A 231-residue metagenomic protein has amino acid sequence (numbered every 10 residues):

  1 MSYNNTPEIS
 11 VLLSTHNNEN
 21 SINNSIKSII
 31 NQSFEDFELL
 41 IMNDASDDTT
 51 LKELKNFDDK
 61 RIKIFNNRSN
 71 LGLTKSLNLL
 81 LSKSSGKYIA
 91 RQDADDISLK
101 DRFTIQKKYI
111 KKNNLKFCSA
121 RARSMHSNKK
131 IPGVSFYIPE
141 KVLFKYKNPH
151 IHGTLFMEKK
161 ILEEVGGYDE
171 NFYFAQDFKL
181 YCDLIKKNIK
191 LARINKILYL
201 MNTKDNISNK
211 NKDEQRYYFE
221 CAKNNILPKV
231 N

Functional and structural regions predicted by a protein language model:
N20-N23, D48-N56, I97, D101: Acidic helix N-cap motif at the loop->helix transition within catalytic regions of sugar-transfer enzymes
K27-D36: Short, acidic, metal-binding catalytic loop of nucleotide-sugar glycosyltransferases
N43-K52, S69, D93: A conserved acidic beta->alpha catalytic loop
T49-T50, L77, S98-F103, N128-K129 (+2 more regions): Acidic donor-diphosphate engagement hotspot in glycosyltransferases and nucleotidyltransferases that stabilizes
N67-S84, I105: Glycine-rich, basic loop-to-helix element that forms the pyrophosphate-binding segment of sugar-nucleotide handling
S82, P139-A222: Conserved nucleotide-sugar donor-binding catalytic segment
I89: Short aromatic/hydrophobic "clamp" motif used to bind/position activated sugar donors
D101-P132: Conserved donor NDP-sugar-binding/catalytic core segment of glycosyltransferases
